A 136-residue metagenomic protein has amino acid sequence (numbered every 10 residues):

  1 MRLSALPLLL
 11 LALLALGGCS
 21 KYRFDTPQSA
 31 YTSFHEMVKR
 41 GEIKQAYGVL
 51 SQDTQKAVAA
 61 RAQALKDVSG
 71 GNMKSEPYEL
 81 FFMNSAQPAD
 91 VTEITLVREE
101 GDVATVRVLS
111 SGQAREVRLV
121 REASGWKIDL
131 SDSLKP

Functional and structural regions predicted by a protein language model:
M1-A5: Positively charged n-region of N-terminal signal peptides that target proteins for export
P7-A15: Bacterial N-terminal signal peptides
L10-L11, F34, T95, T105: Exposed boundary/loop context
L13, F24-D25, R98: Generic signal for short, ordered secondary-structure residues within or immediately flanking folded domains
C19-R23: Bacterial signal peptide processing site
Q28-T32, E36-R98: Short solvent-exposed beta->alpha transition segments
M83-P136: Exposed beta-sheet edge and beta->alpha loop/turn motif
